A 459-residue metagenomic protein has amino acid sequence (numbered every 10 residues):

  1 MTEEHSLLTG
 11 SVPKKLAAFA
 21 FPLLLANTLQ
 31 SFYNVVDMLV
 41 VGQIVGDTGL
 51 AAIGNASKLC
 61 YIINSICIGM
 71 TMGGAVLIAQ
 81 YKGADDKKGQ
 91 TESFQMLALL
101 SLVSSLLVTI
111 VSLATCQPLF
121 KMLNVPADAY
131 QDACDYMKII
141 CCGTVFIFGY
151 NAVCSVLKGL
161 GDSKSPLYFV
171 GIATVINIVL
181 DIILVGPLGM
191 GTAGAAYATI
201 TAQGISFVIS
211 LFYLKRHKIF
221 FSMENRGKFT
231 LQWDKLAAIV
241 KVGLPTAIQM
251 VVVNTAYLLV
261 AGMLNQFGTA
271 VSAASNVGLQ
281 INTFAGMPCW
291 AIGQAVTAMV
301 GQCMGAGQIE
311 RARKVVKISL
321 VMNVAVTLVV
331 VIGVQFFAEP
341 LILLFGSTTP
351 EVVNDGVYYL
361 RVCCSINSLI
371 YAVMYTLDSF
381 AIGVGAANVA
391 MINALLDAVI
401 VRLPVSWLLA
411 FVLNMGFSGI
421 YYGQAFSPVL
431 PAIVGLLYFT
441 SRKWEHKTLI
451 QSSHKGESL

Functional and structural regions predicted by a protein language model:
M1-A20, I78-V145, P187-L244, V300-N367 (+1 more regions): Short alpha-helical transmembrane segments in multi-pass integral membrane proteins
A18-D37, I139, Y150, A173 (+4 more regions): Transmembrane helical elements of multi-pass membrane transporters/channels
F21, L25, A56-L59, L99 (+13 more regions): Hydrophobic residues within alpha-helical transmembrane segments of multi-pass solute transporters/permease subunits
F32-L50, F120-A127, I183-M190, V251-G278 (+4 more regions): Helix-terminus/linker motif at the lipid-water interface of multi-pass membrane proteins
V45-D47, A51-K58, M137, A196 (+4 more regions): Small-residue hotspots at the loop-to-helix junctions and early N-terminal turns of transmembrane alpha-helices
L50-I110, I147-P166, A274-A338, Y371-N393: Small-residue-rich hydrophobic transmembrane alpha-helices
I62-S65, T109, N177-D181, F207-L211 (+4 more regions): Hydrophobic transmembrane alpha-helices of multi-pass small-molecule transporters
T71, I140-K158, P166-T174, A195-S210 (+5 more regions): Short runs within selected transmembrane alpha-helices of multi-pass transporters and secretion channels
